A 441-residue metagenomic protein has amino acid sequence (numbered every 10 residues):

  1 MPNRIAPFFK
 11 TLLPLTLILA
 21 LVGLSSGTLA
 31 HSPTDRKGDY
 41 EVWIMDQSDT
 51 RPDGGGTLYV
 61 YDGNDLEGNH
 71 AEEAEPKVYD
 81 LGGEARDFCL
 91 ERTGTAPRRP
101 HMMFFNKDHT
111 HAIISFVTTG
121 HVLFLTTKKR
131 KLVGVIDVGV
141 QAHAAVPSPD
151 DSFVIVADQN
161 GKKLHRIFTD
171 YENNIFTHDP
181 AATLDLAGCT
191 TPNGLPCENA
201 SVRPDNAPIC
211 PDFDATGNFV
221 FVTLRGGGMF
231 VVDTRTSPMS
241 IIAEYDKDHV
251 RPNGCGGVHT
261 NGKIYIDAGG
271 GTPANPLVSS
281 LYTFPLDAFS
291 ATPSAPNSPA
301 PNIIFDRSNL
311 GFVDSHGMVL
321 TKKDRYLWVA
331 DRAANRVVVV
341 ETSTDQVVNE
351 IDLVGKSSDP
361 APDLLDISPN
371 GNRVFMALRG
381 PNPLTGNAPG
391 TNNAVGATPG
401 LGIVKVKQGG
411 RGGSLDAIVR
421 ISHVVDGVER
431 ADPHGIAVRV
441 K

Functional and structural regions predicted by a protein language model:
P2-L15: Bacterial N-terminal signal peptides that target proteins for export
F9-K10, A20, L125, D214: Compositionally biased, low-structure terminal segments
L12-L24: Bacterial N-terminal signal peptides
G27-K441: Predominantly soluble domains enriched in secretory-pathway, periplasmic, or organellar proteins
